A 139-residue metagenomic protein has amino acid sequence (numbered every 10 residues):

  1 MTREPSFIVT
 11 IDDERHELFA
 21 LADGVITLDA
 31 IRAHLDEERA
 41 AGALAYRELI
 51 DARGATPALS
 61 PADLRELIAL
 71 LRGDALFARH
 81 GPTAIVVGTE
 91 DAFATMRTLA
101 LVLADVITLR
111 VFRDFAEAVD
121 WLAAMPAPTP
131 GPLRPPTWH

Functional and structural regions predicted by a protein language model:
M1-H139: Amphipathic, Lys/Arg-enriched alpha-helical "gate/interface" segment within cytosolic domains that mediates
